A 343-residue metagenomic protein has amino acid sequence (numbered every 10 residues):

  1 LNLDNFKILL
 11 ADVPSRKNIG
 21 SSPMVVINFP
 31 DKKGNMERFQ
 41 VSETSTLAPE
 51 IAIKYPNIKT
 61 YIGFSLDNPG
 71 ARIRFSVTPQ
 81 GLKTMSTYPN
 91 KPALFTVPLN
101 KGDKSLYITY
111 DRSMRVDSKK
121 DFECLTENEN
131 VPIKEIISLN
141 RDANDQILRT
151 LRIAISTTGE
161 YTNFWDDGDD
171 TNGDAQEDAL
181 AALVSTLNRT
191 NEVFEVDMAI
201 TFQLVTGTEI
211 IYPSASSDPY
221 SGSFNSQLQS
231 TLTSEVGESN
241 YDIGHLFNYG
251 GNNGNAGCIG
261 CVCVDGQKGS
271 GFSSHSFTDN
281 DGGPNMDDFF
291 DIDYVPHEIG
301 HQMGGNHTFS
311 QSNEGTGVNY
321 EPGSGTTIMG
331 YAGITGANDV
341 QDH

Functional and structural regions predicted by a protein language model:
L1-Y161, F194, T201, Y220: Propeptide (latency) domains of metzincin metalloproteases
V25, R149-L151, M198-I200, Y241-I243 (+3 more regions): Structural beta-strand/beta-sheet cores of well-ordered domains, especially the beta-sheet scaffolds that support
P49-E50, S230-S234, T316: Short, P/G- and charge-enriched loop/turn segments at secondary-structure junctions
G63, I153, T190, H245 (+2 more regions): Conserved structural-core and active-site-/substrate-pathway-adjacent residues in large, well-folded domains of enzymes
S65-L66, T78, T87-P89, V97-L99 (+8 more regions): Active-site-proximal beta-strand/loop segments in catalytic clefts of secreted hydrolases
P79, Q146-L148, N240, E321-T326 (+1 more regions): Short, solvent-exposed loop/turn segments at the edges of secondary structure
G102-C263: Fold-level signature of zinc-dependent metallopeptidase catalytic domains
V205-S226, G251, Q267-H343: The catalytic-center signature of Zn2+-dependent metalloproteases
